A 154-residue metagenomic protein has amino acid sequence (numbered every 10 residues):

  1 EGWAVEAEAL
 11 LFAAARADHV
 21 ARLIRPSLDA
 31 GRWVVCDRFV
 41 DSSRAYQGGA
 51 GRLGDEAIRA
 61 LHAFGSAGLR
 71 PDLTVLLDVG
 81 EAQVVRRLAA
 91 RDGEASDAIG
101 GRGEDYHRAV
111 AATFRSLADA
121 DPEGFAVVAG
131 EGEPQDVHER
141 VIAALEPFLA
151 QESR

Functional and structural regions predicted by a protein language model:
E1-S66, R140: ATP-dependent small-molecule kinase phosphotransfer cores that center on conserved nucleotide phosphate-binding segments
L11, L28, L53, L69 (+5 more regions): Generic leucine side-chain signal with a strong bias for well-ordered alpha-helical environments
A15, F39, V79-G80, G132-E133: Short beta->alpha linker loops
G31, P71, P122-F125: A generic structural signal for alpha->beta connector loops
V35, L73-V75, A126-V128: Hydrophobic/aromatic beta-strand patches that form the interior of the parallel beta-sheet core in alpha/beta enzyme
S43-A112: A glycine- and Lys/Arg-enriched "phosphate-lid" helix/loop adjacent to the NTP-binding pocket of small-molecule kinases
A82-R154: NTP-dependent small-molecule kinase module
